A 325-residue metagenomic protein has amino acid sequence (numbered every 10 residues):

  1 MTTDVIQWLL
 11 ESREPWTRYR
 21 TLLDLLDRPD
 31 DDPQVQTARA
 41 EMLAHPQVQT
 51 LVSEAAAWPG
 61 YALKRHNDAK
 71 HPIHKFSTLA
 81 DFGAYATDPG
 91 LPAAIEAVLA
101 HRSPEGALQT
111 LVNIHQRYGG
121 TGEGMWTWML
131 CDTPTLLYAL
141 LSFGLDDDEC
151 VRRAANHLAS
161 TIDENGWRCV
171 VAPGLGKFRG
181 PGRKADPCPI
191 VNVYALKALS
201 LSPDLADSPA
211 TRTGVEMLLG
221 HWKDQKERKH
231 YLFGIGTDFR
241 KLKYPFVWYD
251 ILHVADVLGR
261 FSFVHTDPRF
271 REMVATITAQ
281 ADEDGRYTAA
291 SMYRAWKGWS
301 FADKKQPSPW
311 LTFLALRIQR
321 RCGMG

Functional and structural regions predicted by a protein language model:
M1-G325: Preference for long, amphipathic alpha-helical scaffolds in soluble/luminal domains and all-alpha bundles
